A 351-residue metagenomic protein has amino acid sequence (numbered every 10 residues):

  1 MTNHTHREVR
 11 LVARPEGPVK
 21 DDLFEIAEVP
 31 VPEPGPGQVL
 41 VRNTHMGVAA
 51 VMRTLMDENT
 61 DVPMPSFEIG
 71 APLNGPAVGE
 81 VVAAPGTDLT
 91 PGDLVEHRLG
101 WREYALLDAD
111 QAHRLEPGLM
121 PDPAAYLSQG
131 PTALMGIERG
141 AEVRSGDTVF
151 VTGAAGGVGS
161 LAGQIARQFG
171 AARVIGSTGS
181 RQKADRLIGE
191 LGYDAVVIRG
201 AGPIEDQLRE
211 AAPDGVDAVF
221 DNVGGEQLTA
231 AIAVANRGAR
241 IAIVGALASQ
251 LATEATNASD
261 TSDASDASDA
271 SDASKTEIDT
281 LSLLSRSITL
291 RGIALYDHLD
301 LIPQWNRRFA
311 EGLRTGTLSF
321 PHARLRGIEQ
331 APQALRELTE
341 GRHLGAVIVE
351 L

Functional and structural regions predicted by a protein language model:
T2-H4, T261-A267, L299-L351: C-terminal hydrophobic helical "lid"/dimerization subdomain of Rossmann-like NAD(P)H-dependent oxidoreductases
P30-V48, E58-L99: Glycine-rich beta-strand-centered segment in the early N-terminal region that forms part of a ligand/cofactor-binding
L73-E80, T87-G153, T317: NAD(P)H dinucleotide-binding glycine-rich loop of Rossmann-like/cofactor-binding domains, especially the beta1-alpha1
A84-D88, G176-A184, G200, I204 (+2 more regions): Short glycine/proline-centered loop/turn elements that form peptide/ligand docking sites
L94, T148, R173, A239-R240 (+1 more regions): Short glycine-centered segments of the SAM/dcSAM-binding site in methyltransferase folds
P123-A201: Mid-domain Rossmann-like dinucleotide-binding core that forms the NAD(H)/NADP(H) cofactor-binding site
I188, E226-L318: Glycine-rich phosphate-binding loop and adjacent beta-alpha segment of Rossmann(oid) nucleotide-cofactor-binding
P203-D214: Short amphipathic alpha-helix with an adjacent loop that forms part of the alpha/beta core around
